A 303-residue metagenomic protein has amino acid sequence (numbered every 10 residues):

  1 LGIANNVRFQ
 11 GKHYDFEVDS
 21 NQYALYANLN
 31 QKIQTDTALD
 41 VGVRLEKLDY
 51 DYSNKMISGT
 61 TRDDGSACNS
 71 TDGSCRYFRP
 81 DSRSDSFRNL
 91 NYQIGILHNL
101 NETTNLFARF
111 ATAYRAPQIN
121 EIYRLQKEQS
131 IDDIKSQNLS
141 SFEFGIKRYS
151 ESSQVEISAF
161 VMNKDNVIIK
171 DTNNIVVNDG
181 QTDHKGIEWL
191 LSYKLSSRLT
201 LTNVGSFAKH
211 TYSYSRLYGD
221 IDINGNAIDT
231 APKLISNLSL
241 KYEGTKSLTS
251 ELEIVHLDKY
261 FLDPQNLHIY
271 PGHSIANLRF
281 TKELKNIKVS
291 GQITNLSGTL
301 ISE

Functional and structural regions predicted by a protein language model:
G2-N101: Signature of Gram-negative outer-membrane beta-barrel scaffolds
G11-E17, F78-S84, I96, S130-I134 (+7 more regions): Outer-membrane beta-barrel proteins
D15-N21, I33, D49-D51, S82-L90 (+4 more regions): Short sequence motifs at beta-strands and strand-loop junctions characteristic of Gram-negative outer-membrane
N21-A27, L90-I94, L106, S130 (+6 more regions): Hydrophobic, lipid-facing positions within transmembrane beta-strands of outer-membrane proteins
A27-K32, T37, R88, L97-N99 (+8 more regions): Residue-level signature of outer-membrane beta-barrel architecture
K32-L39, Q154, A159-K164, N178-P264 (+1 more regions): Gram-negative outer-membrane beta-barrel transporters
V41-V43, I94, A108, F144 (+6 more regions): Membrane-embedded beta-strand positions of outer-membrane beta-barrel proteins
D49-R76, S84, L97-E143, Q154-D179 (+3 more regions): Surface-exposed extracellular loop regions of Gram-negative outer-membrane beta-barrel proteins, predominantly
